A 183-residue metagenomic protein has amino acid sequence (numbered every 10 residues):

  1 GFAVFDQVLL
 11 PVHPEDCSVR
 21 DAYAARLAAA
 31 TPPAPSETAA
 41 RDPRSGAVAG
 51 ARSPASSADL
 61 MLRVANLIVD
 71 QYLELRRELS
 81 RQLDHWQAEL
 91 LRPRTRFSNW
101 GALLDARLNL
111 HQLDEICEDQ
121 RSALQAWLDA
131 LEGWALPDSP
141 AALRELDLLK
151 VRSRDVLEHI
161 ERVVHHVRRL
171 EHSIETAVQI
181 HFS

Functional and structural regions predicted by a protein language model:
G1-L136, D155, H159-V164, R169: Peripheral, non-transmembrane regulatory/ligand-interaction domains of membrane transport proteins
S56, L146-D147: General structural signal for secondary-structure boundaries
P93-R96, L149, V156, I174 (+1 more regions): Alpha-helical heptad-repeat coiled-coil segments that mediate oligomerization/polymerization in large
Q120-L124, A142-E145, E171-I174: A glycine-rich, aromatic-flanked flexible loop/lid motif
W134-L146: Short helix-coil transition/hinge motifs at the ends and kinks of transmembrane helices, capturing the brief
H165-S183: Membrane-interface, cytosolic juxtamembrane amphipathic helix immediately N-terminal to a transmembrane helix, enriched
